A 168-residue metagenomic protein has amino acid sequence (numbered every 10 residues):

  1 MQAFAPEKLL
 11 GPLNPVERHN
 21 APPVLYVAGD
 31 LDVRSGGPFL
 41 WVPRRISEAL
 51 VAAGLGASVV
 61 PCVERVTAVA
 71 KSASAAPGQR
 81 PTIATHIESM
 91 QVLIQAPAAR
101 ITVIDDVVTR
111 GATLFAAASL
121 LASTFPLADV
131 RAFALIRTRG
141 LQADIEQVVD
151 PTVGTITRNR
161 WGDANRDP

Functional and structural regions predicted by a protein language model:
M1-P22: Conserved phosphate-binding loops in N-terminal lobes of ATP-dependent enzymes of the actin/Hsp70/sugar-kinase
N20-V33: Short glycine-rich phosphate-binding loop at a beta-alpha junction
A21-V24, P97-R100, A128: Short coil/turn segments at beta-strand junctions that form active-site/ligand-binding loops
Y26, V60, T102, R131-F133: A structural signal for isolated positions on well-ordered beta-strands in alpha/beta enzyme cores
F39-R45: Charged helix-capping and loop-helix junction motifs
G54-R100, L141-D150: Short, glycine/charge-rich flexible loops or terminal/linker lids adjacent to PRPP-binding catalytic cores
V103-A117: A phosphate-binding catalytic loop at a beta-strand-loop-alpha-helix junction that coordinates phosphoryl groups
F115-P168: PRPP-dependent phosphoribosyltransferase catalytic core
